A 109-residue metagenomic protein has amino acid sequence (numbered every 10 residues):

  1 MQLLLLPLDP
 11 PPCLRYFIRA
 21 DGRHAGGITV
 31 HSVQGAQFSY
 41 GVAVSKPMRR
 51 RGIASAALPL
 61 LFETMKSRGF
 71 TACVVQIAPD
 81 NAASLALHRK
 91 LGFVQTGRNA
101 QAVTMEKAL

Functional and structural regions predicted by a protein language model:
M1-S39, P47, N99: Acetyl-CoA-dependent GNAT
Q2-L3, A56, L60, T104: Alpha-helical elements of Rossmann-like donor-binding domains used by nucleotide-donor carbohydrate transfer enzymes
G22, G52, N81: Conserved G/P- and acidic residue-centered "switch" motifs that form tight phosphate/ATP-binding loops in soluble
G41, S45, A78: Residue-level recognition of the GNAT/N-acetyltransferase active site
V44, R50-S67, L85-K90: Conserved acetyl-CoA-binding loop-helix of GNAT-fold acetyltransferases
M65-A78, Q101: Conserved GNAT acetyl-CoA-binding A-motif
V94, R98-L109: C-terminal "cap" of GNAT-fold acetyltransferases
